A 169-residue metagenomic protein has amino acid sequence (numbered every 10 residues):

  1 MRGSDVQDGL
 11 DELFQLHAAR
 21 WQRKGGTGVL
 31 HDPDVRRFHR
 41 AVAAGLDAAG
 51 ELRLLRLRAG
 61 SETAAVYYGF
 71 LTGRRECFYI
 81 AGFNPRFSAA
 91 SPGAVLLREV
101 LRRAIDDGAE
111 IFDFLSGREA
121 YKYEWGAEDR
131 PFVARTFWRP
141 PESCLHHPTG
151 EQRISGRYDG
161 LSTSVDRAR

Functional and structural regions predicted by a protein language model:
M1-A89: A conserved beta-strand-loop-helix scaffold within acyl/acetyltransferase catalytic domains
G9, R36-A44, Y67, R102 (+2 more regions): Short amphipathic alpha-helical patches
L10-D11, G93-A94, G150: Short, flexible segments with low predicted structural confidence
Q22-G25, A81, P92-A94, R103-A104 (+2 more regions): Glycine-rich loops and low-complexity Gly/Arg-rich segments that provide flexible linkers or classic glycine-based
T27-G28, N84-F87, R102-A104, H147-P148 (+2 more regions): A short, structure-level motif marking secondary-structure boundaries and short turns
H39-A48, E99-D107, I154-A168: Short secondary-structure transition/capping segments
F70-R130: Acyl-donor binding region in acyl/amide transferases
G73, A109-R169: Active-site/acyl-donor-binding loops of N-acyltransferases
